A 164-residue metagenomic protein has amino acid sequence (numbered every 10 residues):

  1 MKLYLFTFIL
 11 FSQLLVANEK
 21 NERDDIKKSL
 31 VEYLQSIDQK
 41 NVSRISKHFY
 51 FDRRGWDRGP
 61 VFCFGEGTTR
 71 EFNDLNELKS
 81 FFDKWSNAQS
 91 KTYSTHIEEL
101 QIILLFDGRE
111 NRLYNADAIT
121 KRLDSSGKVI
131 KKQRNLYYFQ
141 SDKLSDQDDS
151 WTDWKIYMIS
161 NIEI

Functional and structural regions predicted by a protein language model:
L3-L14: Sec-dependent N-terminal signal peptides
S12-F51, G55, C63, G67: Short, low-complexity N-terminal intrinsically disordered segments enriched in polar/charged residues
E19, R23, E71, L75 (+2 more regions): Intrinsic-disorder-associated interaction segments
D25, E77, K131: Soluble or luminal CAZymes and related metallo-dependent hydrolases
F49-F51, A118-T120, S160: A mature extracytoplasmic/lumenal domain signature
F49-V61, F139-D146: Short regulatory "switch" loops immediately downstream of catalytic or recognition motifs within protein catalytic
T69-K128: Surface-exposed, charged secondary-structure patches
R109-L113, D117, S125-I164: Short beta-strand edge/turn micro-motifs at domain boundaries
